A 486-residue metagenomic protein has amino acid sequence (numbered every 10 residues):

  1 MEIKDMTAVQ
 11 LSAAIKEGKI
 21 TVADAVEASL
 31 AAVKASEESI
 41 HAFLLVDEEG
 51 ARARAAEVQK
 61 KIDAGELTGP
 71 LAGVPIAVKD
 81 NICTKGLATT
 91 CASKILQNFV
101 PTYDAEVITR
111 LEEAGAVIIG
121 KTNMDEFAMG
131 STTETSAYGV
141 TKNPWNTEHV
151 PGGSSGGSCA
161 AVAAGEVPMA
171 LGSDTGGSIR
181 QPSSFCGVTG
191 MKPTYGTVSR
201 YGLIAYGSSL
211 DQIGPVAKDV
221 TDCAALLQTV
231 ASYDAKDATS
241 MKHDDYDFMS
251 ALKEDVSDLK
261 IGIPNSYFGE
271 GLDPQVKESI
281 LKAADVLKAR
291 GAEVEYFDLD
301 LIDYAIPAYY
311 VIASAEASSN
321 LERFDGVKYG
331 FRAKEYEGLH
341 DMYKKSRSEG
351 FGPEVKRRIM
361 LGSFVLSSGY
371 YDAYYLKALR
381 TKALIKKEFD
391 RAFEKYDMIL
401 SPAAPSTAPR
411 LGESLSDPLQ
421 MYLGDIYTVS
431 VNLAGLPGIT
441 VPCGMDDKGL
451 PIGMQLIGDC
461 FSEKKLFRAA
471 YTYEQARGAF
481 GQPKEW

Functional and structural regions predicted by a protein language model:
M1-R52, A289-G291, Q482-W486: An N-terminal boundary/leader segment
A13, G269, L301-I302, D325-L433 (+1 more regions): Serine-dependent amide/ester hydrolase catalytic core
A25-S29, A308-Y309, V355-S363: Short alpha-helical scaffolding segments that buttress acidic/His motifs in well-ordered protein cores
S29, A51, K79, L111 (+6 more regions): Conserved hydrophobic/aromatic pocket- or pore-lining residues that grip, position, or stack substrates in active sites
A31, A35, T109, E113 (+6 more regions): Structural helix-boundary/capping segments
L71-C91, S250-G262, A315-K386, P437-G453: Short helix-loop capping/hinge segments that flank enzyme active sites or metal/cofactor-binding pockets
L71-I213, P264-S266, A315, S401-L419: Short glycine/serine-rich loop/turn segments
